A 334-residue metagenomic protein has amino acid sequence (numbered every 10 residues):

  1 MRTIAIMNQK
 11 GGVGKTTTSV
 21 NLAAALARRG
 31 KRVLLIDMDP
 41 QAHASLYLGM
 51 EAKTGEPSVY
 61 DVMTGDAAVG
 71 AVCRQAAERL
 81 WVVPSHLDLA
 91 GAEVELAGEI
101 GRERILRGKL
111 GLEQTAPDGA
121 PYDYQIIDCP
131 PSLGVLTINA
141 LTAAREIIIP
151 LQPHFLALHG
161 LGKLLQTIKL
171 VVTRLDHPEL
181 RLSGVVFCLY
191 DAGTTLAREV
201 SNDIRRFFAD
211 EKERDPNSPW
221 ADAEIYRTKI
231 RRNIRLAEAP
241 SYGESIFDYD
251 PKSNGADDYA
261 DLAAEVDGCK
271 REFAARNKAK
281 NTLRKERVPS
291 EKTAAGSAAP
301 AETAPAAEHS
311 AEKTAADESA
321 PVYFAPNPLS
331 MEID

Functional and structural regions predicted by a protein language model:
M1-D334: P-loop NTP-binding core
